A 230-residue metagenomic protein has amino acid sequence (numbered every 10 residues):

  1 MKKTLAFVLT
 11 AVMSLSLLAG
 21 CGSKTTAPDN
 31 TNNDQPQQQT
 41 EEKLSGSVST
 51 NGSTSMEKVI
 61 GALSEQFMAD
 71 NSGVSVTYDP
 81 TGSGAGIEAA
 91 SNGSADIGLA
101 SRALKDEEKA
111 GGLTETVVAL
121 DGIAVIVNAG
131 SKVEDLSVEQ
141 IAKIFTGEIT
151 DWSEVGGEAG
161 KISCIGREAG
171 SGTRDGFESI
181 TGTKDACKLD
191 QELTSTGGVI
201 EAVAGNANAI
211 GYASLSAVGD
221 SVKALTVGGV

Functional and structural regions predicted by a protein language model:
M1-L9: Positively charged n-region of N-terminal signal peptides that target proteins for export
A11-L15: Alpha-helical transmembrane segments
S16-G20: C-terminal motif of bacterial Sec signal peptides marking the signal peptidase cleavage site
G22-G84, E88-V230: Exported/periplasmic ABC-transporter solute-binding proteins
